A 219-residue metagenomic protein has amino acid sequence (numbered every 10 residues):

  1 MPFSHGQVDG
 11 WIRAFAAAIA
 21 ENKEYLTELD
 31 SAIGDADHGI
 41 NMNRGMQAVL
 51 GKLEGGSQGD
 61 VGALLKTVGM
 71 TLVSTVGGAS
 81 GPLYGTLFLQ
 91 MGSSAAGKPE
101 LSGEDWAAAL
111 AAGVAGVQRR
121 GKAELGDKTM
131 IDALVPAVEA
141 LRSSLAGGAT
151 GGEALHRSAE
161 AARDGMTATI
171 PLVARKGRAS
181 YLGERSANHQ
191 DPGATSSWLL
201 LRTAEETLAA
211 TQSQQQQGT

Functional and structural regions predicted by a protein language model:
M1-T219: N-terminal loops that bind phosphate or other acidic moieties and the adjacent beta-alpha structural core
